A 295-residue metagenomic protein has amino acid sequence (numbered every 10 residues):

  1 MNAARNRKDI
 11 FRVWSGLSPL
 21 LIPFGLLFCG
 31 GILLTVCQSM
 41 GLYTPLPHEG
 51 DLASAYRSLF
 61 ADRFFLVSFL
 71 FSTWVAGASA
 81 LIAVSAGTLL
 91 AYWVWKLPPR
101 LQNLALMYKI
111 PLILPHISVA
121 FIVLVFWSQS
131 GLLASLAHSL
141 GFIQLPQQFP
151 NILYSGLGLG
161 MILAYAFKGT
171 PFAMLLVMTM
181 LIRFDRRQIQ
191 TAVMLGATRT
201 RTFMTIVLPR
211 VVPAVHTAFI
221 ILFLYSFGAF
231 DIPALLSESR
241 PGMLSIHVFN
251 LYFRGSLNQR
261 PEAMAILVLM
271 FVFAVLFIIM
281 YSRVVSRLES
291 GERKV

Functional and structural regions predicted by a protein language model:
M1-I10: Short, Lys/Arg-rich, polar N-terminal cytosolic tail immediately upstream of the first transmembrane signal-anchor
D9-T44, D62-P150, G156-L157, M161-M178 (+4 more regions): Membrane-water interface segments at the C-terminal ends of transmembrane alpha-helices in multi-pass inner-membrane
T44-P45, E49, F230-N258: Glycine-rich helix-loop "coupling/hinge" segments at transmembrane-helix boundaries in multipass transporters
D51-A61: A short amphipathic helical element positioned immediately N-terminal to and/or at the very start of a transmembrane
M178-Q188: Membrane-helix/interface signature in polytopic inner-membrane proteins
A192: The alpha-helix within a helix-turn-helix
L195-G196, P209: Glycine/proline-centered hinge or cleavage motifs at structural transition points of membrane proteins
V284-V295: Short cytosolic juxtamembrane segments of multi-pass membrane proteins
